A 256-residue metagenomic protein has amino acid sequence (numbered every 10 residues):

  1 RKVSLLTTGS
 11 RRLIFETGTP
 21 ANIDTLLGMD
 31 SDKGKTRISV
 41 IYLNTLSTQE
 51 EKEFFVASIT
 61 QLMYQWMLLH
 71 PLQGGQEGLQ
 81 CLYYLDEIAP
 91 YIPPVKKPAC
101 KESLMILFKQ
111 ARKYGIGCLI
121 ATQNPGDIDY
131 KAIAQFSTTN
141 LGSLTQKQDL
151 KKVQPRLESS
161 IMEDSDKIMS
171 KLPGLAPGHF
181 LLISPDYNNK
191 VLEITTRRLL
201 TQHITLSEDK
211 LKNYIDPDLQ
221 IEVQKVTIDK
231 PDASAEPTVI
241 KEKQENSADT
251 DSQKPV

Functional and structural regions predicted by a protein language model:
R1-I106, G174-A176, F180-S184, N188: P-loop NTPase motor domains
R1-S4, D24-L27, Q154, D166-P173 (+2 more regions): Generic detector of well-ordered alpha-helical segments enriched in charged/polar residues, highlighting helical
V3-S10, M63-G74, I92-V95, N140-L144 (+5 more regions): Conserved NTP-handling cores and scaffolds of large molecular machines
S31, T139-N140, T196, K210: Short alpha-helix boundary/capping motifs
E53-V56, P98, Q154-R156, T195-R197 (+1 more regions): Surface-exposed beta-strand edges and their flanking turn/coil or helix-capping segments
C100, M105-V191: Conserved ATP-driven motor cores of ASCE-family P-loop NTPases powering translocation/secretion/packaging/pilus
L175-V256: Conserved P-loop NTPase motor module
